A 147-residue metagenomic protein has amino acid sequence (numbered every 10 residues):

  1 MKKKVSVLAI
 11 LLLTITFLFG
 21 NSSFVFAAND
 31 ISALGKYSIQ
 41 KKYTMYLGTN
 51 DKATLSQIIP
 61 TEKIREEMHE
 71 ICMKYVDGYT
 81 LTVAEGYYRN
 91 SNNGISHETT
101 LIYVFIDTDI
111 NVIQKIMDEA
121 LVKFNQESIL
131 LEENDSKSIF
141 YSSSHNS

Functional and structural regions predicted by a protein language model:
M1-A9: Bacterial N-terminal signal peptides that target proteins for export
A9-N21: Bacterial N-terminal signal peptides
L18-A33: Sec-dependent signal peptide cleavage junction
G35-S38, G94: Short glycine/proline-enriched loop/turn "hinge" motifs that connect secondary-structure elements and lie
Y37-T61, V104: Terminal, regulation- and interaction-focused segments at domain boundaries
Q40-M45, T49, I64, T82 (+2 more regions): Hydrophobic structural segments
T61-V112: Mature extracytoplasmic domains of secretory-pathway proteins
I95-S147: Helix-rich interaction surfaces within compact, conserved domain-sized segments that mediate assembly or partner
